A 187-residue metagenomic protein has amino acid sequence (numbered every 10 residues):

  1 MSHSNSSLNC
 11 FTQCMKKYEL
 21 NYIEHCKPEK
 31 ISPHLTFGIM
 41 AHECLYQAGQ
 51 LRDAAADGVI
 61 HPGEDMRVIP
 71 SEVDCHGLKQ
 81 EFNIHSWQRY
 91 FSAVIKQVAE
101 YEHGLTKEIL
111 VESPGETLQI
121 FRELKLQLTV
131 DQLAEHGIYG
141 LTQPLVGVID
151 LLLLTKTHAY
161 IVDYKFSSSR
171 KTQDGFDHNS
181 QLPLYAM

Functional and structural regions predicted by a protein language model:
M1: Basic/aromatic DNA-contact patch characteristic of tyrosine site-specific recombinases
S4-D53, R122-E123: Nuclease catalytic cores
E19-L20, E29, D57, T129-D131 (+1 more regions): Short catalytic/ligand-binding loop motif for oxyanion handling, primarily in non-cytosolic enzymes, centered on
I31-L35, E81, H85, T172: Charge-dense, low-complexity intrinsically disordered segments
M40-G137: A non-catalytic, helix-rich entry segment at domain boundaries
Q127-M187: Mg2+/Mn2+-dependent nuclease catalytic core
